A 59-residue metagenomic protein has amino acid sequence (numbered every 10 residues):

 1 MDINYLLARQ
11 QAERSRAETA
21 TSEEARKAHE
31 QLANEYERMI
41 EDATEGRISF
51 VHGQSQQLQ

Functional and structural regions predicted by a protein language model:
M1-Q59: Long, non-catalytic architectural segments outside compact domain cores
